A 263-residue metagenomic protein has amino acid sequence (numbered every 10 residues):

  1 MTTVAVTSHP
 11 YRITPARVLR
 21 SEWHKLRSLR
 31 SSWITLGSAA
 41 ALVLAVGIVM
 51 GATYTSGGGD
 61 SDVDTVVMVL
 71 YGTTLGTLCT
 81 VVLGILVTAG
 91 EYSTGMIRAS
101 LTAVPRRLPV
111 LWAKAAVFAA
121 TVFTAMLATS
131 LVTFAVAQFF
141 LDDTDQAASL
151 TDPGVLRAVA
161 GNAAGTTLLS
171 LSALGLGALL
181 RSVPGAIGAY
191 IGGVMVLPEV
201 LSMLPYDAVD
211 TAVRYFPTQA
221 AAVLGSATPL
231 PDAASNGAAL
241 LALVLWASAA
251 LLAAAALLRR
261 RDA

Functional and structural regions predicted by a protein language model:
T3-R12, S32, L36-I85, L111-L179 (+3 more regions): Secretory targeting signals
P15-R27: A short amphipathic helical element positioned immediately N-terminal to and/or at the very start of a transmembrane
E22, V104-R106, L176, S182 (+1 more regions): Generic structural signal for small/hydrophobic residues in well-ordered secondary structure, especially within
K25, A89, S100-T102, A173 (+1 more regions): Helix-capping/transition residues at the boundaries of transmembrane alpha-helices and the short helical linkers
S31, R106-L108, W112, S182-A186: Membrane-helix interface segments
D62, V82-A103, R107-L108, A115: Transmembrane helix boundary and interhelical loop/hinge segments in multi-pass membrane proteins
V183-T218: Transmembrane helix segments
A253-A263: Membrane-interface capping segments at transmembrane-helix boundaries
